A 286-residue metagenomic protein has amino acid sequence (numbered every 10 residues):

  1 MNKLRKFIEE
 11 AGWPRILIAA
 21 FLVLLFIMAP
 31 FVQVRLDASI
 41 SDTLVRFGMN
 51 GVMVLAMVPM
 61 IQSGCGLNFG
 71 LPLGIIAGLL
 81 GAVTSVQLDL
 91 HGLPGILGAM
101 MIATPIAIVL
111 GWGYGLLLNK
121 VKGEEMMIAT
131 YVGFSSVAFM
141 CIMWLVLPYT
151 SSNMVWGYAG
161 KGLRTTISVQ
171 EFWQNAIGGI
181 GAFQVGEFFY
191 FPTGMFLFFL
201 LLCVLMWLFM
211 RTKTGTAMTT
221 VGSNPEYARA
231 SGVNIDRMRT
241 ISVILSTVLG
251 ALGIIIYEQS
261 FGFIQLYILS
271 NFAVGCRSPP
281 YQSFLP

Functional and structural regions predicted by a protein language model:
M1-L55, G92-P94: Membrane-interfacial amphipathic/re-entrant helices at transmembrane-helix boundaries
V34-T43, V243-P280: Inter-helical junctions in multi-pass inner-membrane proteins, predominant in energy-converting antiporter-like
A38-L88, I108, W112, L117-G123 (+1 more regions): Single transmembrane alpha-helix segments in multi-pass membrane proteins
L44, I61-A77, N119-V132, A217 (+2 more regions): Short, non-helical or kinked segments that cap or interrupt transmembrane helices
L90-V137: Alpha-helical transmembrane segments within multi-pass membrane transporters and channels
V121-L147, S152-L163, Y267-Y281: Pore- or pathway-lining transmembrane helices of multi-pass membrane proteins that form conduits for solutes/ions
S136-M210: Transmembrane helix-bundle core of multi-pass membrane transporters and related energy-transducing complexes
E187-Q265: Helix-loop-helix "hairpin" substructures at the membrane interface of multi-pass membrane proteins
